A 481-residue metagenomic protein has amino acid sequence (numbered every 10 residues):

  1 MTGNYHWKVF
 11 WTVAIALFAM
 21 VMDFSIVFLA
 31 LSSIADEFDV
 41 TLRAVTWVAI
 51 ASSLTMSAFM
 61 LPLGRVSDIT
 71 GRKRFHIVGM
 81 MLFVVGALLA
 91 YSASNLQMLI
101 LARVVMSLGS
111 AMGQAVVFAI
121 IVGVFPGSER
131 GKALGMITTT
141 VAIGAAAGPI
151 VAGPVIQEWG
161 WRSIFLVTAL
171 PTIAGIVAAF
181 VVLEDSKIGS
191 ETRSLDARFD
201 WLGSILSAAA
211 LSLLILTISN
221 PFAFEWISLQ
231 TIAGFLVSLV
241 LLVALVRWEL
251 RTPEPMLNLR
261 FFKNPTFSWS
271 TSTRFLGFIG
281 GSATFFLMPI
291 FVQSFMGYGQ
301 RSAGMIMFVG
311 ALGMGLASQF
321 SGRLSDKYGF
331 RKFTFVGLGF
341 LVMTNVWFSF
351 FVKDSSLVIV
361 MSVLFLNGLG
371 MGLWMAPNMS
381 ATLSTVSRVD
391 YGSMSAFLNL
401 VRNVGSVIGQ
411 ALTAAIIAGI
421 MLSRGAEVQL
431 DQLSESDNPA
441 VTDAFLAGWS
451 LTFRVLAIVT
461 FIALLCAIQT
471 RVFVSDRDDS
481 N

Functional and structural regions predicted by a protein language model:
M1-D185, A317-G322, Y328, K332-V342 (+2 more regions): Transmembrane-helix bundle of Major Facilitator Superfamily
W7-M22, V27-L29, L42, W159 (+8 more regions): 12-transmembrane solute porter fold
G64, K73, S128, F199-L202 (+2 more regions): Structural detector for helix-capping/boundary residues
Q97, F125-G127, T192-R198, M296-Q300: Short juxtamembrane and helix-loop transition motifs at transmembrane-helix boundaries in membrane proteins
G127, E225-I227: Interfacial transmembrane-helix termini
P171-S212, K263: Central mid-sequence intracellular linker of multi-pass
A179-A197, F224, R247-M256, I468-D479: Helix-loop junctions on the cytosolic side of multi-pass membrane transporters, especially the intracellular loop
L430-A447: Short, membrane-exposed interhelical loops at transmembrane-helix boundaries
